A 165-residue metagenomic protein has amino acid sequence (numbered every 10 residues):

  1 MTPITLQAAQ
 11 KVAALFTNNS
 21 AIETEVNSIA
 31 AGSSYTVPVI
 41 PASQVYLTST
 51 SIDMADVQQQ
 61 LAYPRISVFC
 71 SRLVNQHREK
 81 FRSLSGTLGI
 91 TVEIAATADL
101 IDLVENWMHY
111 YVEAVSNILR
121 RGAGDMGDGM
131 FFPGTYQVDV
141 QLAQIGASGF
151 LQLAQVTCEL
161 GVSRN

Functional and structural regions predicted by a protein language model:
M1-E79, D128: Small/polar-rich, solvent-exposed N-terminal microdomains that initiate assembly or binding
V12, F16, V45, I66-V68 (+4 more regions): Hydrophobic beta-strand residues in large extracellular and virion-surface proteins
T24, S28-I29, P64-I66, N106-N165: Acidic-leaning, charged glycine-interspersed low-complexity segments
S34-V39, Y46, S85-T87, Q137-Q141 (+1 more regions): Ser/Thr- (and often Asn-) enriched beta-sheet segments in non-cytosolic proteins
I52-A55, V92, V138, C158: Intrinsic disorder/low-complexity signal
F81-S85, A95-R120: Extracellular/virion structural assembly segments
R82-L100, G149-R164: Oligomerization/assembly interface segments of phage tail-like spikes and tubes
